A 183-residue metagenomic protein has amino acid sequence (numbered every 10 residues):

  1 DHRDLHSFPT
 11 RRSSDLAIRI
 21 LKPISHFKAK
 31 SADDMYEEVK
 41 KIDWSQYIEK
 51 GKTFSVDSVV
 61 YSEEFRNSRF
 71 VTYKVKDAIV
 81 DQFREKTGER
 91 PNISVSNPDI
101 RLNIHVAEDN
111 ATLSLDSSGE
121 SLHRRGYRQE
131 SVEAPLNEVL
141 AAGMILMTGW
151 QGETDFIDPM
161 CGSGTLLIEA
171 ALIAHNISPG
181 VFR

Functional and structural regions predicted by a protein language model:
D1-S13: Short, small-residue-biased leader/transition segments that mark boundaries at the very start of proteins
H2, E89-I93, E153-I157: Short helix-to-loop capping/linker segments positioned immediately adjacent to catalytic or ligand/cofactor-binding
L5, V71-V75, L136-L140: Hydrophobic (often cysteine-bearing) scaffold residues that line and stabilize catalytic clefts of nucleotide/cofactor
S14-E49: Glycine-rich, N-terminal phosphate-binding loop and its surrounding beta-alpha-beta segment
E37, D77, D81, E138-L146: Short, contiguous clusters of charged residues that form electrostatic/catalytic patches at enzyme active sites, used
E38-G126: Non-catalytic substrate-recognition/targeting regions of SAM-dependent transferases
L113-M147: SAM-dependent Rossmann-like transferase core, predominantly class I methyltransferases with a strong bias toward
L136-R183: Conserved S-adenosyl-L-methionine
